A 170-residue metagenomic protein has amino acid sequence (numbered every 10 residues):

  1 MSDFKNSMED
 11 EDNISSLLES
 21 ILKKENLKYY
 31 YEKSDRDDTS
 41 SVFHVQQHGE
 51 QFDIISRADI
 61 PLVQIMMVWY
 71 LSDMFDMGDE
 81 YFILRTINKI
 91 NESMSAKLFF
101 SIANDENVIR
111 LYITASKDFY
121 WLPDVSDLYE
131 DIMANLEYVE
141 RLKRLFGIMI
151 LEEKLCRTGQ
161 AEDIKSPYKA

Functional and structural regions predicted by a protein language model:
M1-I55: Charge-rich, low-complexity N-terminal segments
E32-S34, I55-D59, S101-D105: Short beta-strand micro-motifs enriched in acidic
D38-V42, I60-Q64, E106-Y112: A generic structural signal for beta-strand entry/edge sites
H44-M77, Y81: Long, continuous compositionally biased terminal/linker segments
M66-S116: Short, internal acidic amphipathic alpha-helical interface segments that mediate docking to partner proteins
F100-M133, L151: Well-ordered alpha/beta subsegment
E130-K154: A conserved amphipathic terminal alpha-helix motif
G147-A170: Short, highly charged C-terminal tails/helix-capping segments
